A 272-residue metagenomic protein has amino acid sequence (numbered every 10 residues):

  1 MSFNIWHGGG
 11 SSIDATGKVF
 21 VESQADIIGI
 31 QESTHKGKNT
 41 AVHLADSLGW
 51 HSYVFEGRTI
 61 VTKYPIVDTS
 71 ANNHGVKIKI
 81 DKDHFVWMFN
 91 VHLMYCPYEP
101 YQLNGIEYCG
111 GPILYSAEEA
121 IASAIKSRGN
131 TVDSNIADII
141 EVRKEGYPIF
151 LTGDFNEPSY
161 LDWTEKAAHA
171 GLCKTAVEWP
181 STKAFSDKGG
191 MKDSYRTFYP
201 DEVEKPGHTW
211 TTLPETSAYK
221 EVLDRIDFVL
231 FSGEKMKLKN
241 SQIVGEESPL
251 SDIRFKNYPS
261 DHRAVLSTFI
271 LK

Functional and structural regions predicted by a protein language model:
M1-S47, F85-V86, D224, D261 (+1 more regions): N-terminal, active-site-proximal structural segment of metallo-dependent hydrolase catalytic domains
N4-W6, T34, H92-M94, F155-P158 (+1 more regions): Catalytic metal-binding/acid-base residues of hydrolase active sites
S23-I27, L48-W50, K82-V86, K144-P148 (+1 more regions): Loop/turn elements at helix/coil->beta-strand transitions in domains of secreted/extracellular proteins
I28-Q31, F55-E56, F150-D154, K192-R196: Active-site neighborhood of phospho(di)ester-bond hydrolases with catalytic His/Asp-centered motifs
Q31-E107, I243: Structured beta-strand-rich core segments of catalytic domains in phosphoester-bond hydrolases
S70-N73, K77-I80, E141-I149, E157-K272: Metal-dependent phosphoester-hydrolase catalytic domains
P100-I125, K166: A solvent-exposed, charged loop/short amphipathic helix patch at secondary-structure junctions
A124-F155: His/acidic metal-ligating clusters that form di-metal
